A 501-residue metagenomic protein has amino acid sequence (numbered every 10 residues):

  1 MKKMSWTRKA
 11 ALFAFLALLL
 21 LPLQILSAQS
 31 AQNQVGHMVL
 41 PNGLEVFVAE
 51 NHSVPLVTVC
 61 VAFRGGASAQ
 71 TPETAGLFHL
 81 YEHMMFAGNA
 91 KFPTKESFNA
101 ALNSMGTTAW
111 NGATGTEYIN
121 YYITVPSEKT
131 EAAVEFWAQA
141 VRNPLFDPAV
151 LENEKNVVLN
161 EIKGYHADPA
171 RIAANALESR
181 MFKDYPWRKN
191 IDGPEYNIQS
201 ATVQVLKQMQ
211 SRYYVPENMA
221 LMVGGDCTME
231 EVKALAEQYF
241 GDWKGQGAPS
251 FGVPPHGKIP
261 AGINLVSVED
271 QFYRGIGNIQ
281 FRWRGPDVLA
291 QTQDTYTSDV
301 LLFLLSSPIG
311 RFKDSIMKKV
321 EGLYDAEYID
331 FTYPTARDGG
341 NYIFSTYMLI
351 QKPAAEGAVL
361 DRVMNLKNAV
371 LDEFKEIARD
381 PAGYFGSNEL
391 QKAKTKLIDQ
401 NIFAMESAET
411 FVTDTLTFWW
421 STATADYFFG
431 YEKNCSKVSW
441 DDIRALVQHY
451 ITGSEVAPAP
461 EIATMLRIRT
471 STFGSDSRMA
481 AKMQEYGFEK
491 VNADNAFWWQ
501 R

Functional and structural regions predicted by a protein language model:
M1-R8: N-terminal secretory signal peptides that target proteins for export/translocation
A11-Q24: Bacterial N-terminal signal peptides
S30-A62: Mature N-terminal segment immediately following signal peptide/propeptide cleavage in secreted/periplasmic
A49, V54-L80, K95-A140, R171-Y196 (+4 more regions): M16 family metallopeptidases and their MPP-like homologs
M84-K91: Catalytic Zn2+-binding segment of zinc metalloproteases
A138-P148, F240-G247, L371-A382, E489: A common structural junction motif
K155, V203-Y239, V456-I462: Non-catalytic, conformational "gating/processing" segments within enzyme and secreted inhibitor domains
K183-W187, I191, A220-V288, T472-R501: An aromatic/glycine/proline-enriched structural segment found at the starts of mature extracellular/organellar domains
